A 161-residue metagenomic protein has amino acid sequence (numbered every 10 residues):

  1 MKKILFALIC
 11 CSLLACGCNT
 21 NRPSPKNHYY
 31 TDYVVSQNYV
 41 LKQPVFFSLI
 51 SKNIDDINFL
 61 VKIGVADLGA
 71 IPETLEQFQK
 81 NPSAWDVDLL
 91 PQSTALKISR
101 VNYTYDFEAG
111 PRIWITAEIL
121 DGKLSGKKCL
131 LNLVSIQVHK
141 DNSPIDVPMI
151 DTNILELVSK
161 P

Functional and structural regions predicted by a protein language model:
I4-L14: Sec-dependent N-terminal signal peptides
C18-L75: N-terminal export/targeting and maturation segments
K26-N27, L75-D88: Short boundary/loop segments of OB/S1/cold-shock single-stranded nucleic-acid-binding domains
Q43-V45, N53, R100-N102, A117-D121 (+2 more regions): A mature extracytoplasmic/lumenal domain signature
W85-V101: Conserved beta-strand/loop element in small beta-rich adapter and peptidoglycan-binding domains
D106-E118: Short aromatic-glycine-enriched beta-strand elements
L124-P161: C-terminal partner/receptor-binding element of secreted or periplasmic proteins
